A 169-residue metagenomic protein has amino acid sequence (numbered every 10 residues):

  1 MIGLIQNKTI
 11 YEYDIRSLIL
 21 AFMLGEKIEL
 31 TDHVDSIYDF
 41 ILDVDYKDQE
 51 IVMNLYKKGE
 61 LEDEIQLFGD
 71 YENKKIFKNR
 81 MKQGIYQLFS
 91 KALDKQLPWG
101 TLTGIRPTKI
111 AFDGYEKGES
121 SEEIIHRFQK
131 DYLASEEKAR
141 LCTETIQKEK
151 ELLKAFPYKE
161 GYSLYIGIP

Functional and structural regions predicted by a protein language model:
M1-I5, P107-K109: Short glycine-rich, basic-tinged beta-strand/loop micro-motifs
I2, I19, G25-K74, K78-M81: Short, well-ordered secondary-structure micro-motifs within conserved domains or adaptor modules
I5, K75, L97, T101: Short, charged/polar micro-motifs that form catalytic or ligand-binding hotspots
Q6-Y11: Short, surface-exposed ligand-recognition loops at beta-strand->loop->(often short) alpha-helix junctions that present
I15, M23-L24, I28-T31, F40-V44 (+2 more regions): Extended interaction regions within the primary functional domain
K82-C142: A short N-terminal interaction module
I105-P107, F112, Q147-P169: N-terminal pre-triad scaffold of radical SAM enzymes
